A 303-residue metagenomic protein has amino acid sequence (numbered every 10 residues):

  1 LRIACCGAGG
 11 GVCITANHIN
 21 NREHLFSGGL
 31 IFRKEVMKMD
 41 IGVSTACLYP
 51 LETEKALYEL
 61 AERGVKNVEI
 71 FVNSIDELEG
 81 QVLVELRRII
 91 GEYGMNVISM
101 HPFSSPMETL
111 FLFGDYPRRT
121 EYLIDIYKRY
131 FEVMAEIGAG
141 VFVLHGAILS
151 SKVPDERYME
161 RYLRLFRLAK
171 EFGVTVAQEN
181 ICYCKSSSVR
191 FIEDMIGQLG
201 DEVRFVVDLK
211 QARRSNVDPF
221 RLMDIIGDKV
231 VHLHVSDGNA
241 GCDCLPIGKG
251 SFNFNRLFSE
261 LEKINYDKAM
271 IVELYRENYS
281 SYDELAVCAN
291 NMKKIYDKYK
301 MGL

Functional and structural regions predicted by a protein language model:
I3, N20-E23, G28-R129, A135 (+4 more regions): N-terminal pre-domain/capping segments
C5-C6, C13: Cysteine-centered motifs
A46-T53, F71-V82, L149-E156, C182-S188 (+3 more regions): Acidic-and-aromatic substrate-binding clefts and catalytic sites of carbohydrate-active enzymes
E54, E92, T109-R204: Active-site acidic/histidine proton-transfer and metal-coordination neighborhood in alpha/beta enzyme cores
L57, L83-R87, Y127-F131, M159-F166 (+5 more regions): Generic structural signal for well-ordered alpha-helices, preferentially at hydrophobic/aromatic core positions
K66, N96, G140, V231 (+1 more regions): Short acidic/polar active-site loop segments enriched in Thr and Asp
N67-V68, M100, R164-F254: Acidic/histidine-rich catalytic cores of soluble enzymes
I70, S99-H101, A139-G146, Q178-E179 (+1 more regions): Short beta-strand segments at enzyme active-site cores
